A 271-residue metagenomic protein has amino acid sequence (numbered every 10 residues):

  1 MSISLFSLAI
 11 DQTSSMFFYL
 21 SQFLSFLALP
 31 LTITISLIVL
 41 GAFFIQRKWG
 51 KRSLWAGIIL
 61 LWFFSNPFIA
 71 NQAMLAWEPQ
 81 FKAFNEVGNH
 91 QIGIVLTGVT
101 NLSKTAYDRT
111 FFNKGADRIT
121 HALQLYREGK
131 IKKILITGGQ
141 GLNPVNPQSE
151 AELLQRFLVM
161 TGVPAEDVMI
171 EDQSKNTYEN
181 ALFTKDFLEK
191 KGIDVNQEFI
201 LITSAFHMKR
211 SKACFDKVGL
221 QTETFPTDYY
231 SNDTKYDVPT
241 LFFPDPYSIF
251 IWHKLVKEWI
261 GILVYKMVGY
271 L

Functional and structural regions predicted by a protein language model:
F6, I10-F43: Membrane-embedded alpha-helical segments of integral membrane proteins
M16-L24, I69, A73-W77, W252 (+2 more regions): Hydrophobic alpha-helical segments of integral membrane proteins, encompassing both true transmembrane helices
F23, P30, W49-A56: Alpha-helical transmembrane segments
L40-W49, S65: Structural signal for the C-terminal ends of transmembrane alpha-helices and the immediately following loop
S53-P67: Hydrophobic membrane-insertion alpha-helices, especially the h-region of bacterial N-terminal signal peptides
F63-D245, W252: A structural signal for short, hydrophobic/glycine-enriched beta-strand patches
Y229, F242, P246-Y247, I260 (+2 more regions): Short, surface-exposed patches at the edges or C-terminal ends of soluble domains, predominantly
